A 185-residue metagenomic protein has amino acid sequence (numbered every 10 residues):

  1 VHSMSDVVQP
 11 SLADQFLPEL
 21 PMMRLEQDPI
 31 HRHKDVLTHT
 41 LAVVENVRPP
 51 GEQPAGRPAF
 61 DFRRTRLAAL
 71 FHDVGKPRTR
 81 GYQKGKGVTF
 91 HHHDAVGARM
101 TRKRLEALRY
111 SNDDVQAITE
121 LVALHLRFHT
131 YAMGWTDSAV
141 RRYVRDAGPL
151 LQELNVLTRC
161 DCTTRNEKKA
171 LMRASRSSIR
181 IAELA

Functional and structural regions predicted by a protein language model:
V1-G51: Long, charged alpha-helical interface segments
M22, P29, N46-A185: C-terminal subdomains that position terminal phosphate/3'-OH groups for nucleotidyl transfer/ligation, primarily on
